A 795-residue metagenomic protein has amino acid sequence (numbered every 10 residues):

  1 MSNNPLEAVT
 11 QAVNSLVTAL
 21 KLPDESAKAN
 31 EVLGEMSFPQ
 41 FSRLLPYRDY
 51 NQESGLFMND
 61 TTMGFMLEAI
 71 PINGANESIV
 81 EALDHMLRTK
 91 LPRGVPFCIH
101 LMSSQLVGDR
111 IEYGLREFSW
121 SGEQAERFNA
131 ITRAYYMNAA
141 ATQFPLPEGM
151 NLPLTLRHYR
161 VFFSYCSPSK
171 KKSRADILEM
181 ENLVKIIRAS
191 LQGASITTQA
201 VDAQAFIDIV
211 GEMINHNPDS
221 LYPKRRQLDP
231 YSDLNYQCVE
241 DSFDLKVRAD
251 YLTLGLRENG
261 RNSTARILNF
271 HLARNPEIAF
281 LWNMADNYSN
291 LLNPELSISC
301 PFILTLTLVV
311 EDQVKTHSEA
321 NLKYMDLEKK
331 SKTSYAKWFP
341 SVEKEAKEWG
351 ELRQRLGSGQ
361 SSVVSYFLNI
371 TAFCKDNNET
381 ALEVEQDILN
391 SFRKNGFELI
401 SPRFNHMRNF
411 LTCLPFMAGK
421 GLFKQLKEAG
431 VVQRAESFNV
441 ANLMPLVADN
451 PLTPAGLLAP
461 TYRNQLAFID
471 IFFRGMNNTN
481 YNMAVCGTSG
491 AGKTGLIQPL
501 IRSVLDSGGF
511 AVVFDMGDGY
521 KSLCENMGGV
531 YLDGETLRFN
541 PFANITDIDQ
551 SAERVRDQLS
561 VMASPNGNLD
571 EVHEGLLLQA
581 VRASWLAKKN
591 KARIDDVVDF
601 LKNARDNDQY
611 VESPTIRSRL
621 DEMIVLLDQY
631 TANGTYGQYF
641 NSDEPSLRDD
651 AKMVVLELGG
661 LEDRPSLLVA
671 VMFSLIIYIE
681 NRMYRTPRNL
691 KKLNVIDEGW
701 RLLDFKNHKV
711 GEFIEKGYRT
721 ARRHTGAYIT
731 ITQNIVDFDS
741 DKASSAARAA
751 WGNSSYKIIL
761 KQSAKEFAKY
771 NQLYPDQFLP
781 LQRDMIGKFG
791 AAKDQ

Functional and structural regions predicted by a protein language model:
M1-L443: Extended, folded cores of ATP/NTP-driven motor/assembly subunits in large transport and secretion machines
G55-T62, A69-I72, L83-L91, R188 (+1 more regions): Glycine-rich phosphate-binding loop of nucleotide-binding enzymes
A82, M86-P92, L296, V309 (+7 more regions): P-loop NTPase motor domains
G94-P96, G508-G509, G529, A651 (+4 more regions): Short glycine-/polar-rich loops that comprise or flank the Walker A/P-loop and associated switch/sensor motifs
P147-R157, E553-K602, D739-Q795: P-loop NTPase motor core of the ASCE superfamily
Q192, R393, L505, E525 (+1 more regions): Anion (oxyanion) recognition and catalysis
G517, T730-I735, K761-S763: A short beta-strand-to-loop transition that corresponds to the Sensor-1 phosphate-sensing loop of AAA+ P-loop ATPases
A721-F738: Sensor-1/coupling segment of RecA-like P-loop NTPase cores
